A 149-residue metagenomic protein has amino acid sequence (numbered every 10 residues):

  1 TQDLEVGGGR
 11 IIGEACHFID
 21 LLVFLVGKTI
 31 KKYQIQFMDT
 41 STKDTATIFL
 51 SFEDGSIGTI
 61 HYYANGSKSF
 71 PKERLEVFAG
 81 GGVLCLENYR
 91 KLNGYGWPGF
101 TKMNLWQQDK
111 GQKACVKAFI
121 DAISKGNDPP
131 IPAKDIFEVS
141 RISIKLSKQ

Functional and structural regions predicted by a protein language model:
T1-Q36: Predominantly a Rossmann-like dinucleotide-binding segment in NAD(P)-dependent oxidoreductases
G7-G9, M103-W106, K125-P129: Active-site rim elements
G13, K72, I131-K134: Residue-level signal for the nucleotide or nucleotide-sugar donor/cofactor binding architecture
A15, I19, T42-A46, A133 (+1 more regions): Conserved glycosyltransferase catalytic-site signature
F18-I19, Q112-K117, S143: A general structural signal for well-ordered alpha-helical segments in protein cores
F37-K43, E53-K117: NAD(P)-dinucleotide binding in Rossmann-like oxidoreductases
I48-L50: Short beta-strand scaffold segments in enzyme catalytic cores
E53, A118-Q149: C-terminal helix-rich "cap/oligomerization" subdomain common to oxidoreductases
